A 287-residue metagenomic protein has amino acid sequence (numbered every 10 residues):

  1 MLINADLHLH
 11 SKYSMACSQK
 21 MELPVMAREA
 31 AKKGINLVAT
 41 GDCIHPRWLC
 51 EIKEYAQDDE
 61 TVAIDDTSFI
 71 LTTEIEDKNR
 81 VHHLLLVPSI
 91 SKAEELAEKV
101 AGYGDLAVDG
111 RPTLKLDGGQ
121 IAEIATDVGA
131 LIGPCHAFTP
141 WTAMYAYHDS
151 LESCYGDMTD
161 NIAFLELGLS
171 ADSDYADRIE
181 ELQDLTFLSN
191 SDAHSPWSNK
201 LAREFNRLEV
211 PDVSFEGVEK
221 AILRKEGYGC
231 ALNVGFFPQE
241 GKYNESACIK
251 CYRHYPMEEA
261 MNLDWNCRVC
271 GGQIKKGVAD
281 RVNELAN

Functional and structural regions predicted by a protein language model:
M1-K78: An N-terminally biased module of ancient metal coordination in phosphate/nucleic-acid-related enzymes
L2, L49-A163: Extended substrate/RNA-proximal surfaces in nucleic-acid metabolism proteins
A5-L7, L37-C43, I70-E74, G133-H136 (+2 more regions): Active-site neighborhood of phospho(di)ester-bond hydrolases with catalytic His/Asp-centered motifs
K12-S14, T40-L49, K78, T139-A143 (+2 more regions): Active-site environment of divalent metal-dependent phosphoester hydrolases
K20-M21, E54-Q57, Y147-L151, L182 (+1 more regions): Short secondary-structure boundary/capping segments
R28, P46, A56-D58, I70-L71 (+4 more regions): C-terminal functional module detector
I52, M144-H148, D177-R178, N199-E204 (+1 more regions): Short acidic, glycine/serine/threonine-rich loops at helix termini
C154-L201: Internal metal/ion-chelating core segments
